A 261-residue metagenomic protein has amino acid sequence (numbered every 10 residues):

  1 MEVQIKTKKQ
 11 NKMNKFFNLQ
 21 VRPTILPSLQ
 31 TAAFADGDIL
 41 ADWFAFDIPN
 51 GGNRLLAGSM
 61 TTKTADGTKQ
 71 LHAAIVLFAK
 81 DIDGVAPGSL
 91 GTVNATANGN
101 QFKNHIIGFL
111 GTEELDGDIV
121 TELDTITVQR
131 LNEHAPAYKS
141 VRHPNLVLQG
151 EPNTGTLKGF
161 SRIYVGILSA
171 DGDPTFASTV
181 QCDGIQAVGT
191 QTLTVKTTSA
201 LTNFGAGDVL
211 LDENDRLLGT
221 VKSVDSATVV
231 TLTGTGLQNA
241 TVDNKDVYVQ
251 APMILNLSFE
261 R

Functional and structural regions predicted by a protein language model:
I5-D36, N153-Q181, Y248-R261: C-terminal interaction-tip segments
A35-P49, D208-D212: Short aromatic-glycine motifs in intrinsically disordered, low-complexity regions
A41-G52, E151-T156, T197-A200: Extracellular and analogous surface-interaction loops
N53-T64: A short beta-strand element within beta-rich, extracytoplasmic domains of secreted/secretory-pathway proteins
L55, A74-A79, Y138-A177: Internal, hydrophobic beta-strand segments that form the core of beta-sheet-rich folds
T64-D118: Surface-exposed turn/loop modules enriched in turn-prone residues
G99-N153: Extended, solvent-exposed segments with strong compositional bias
F176-D246: Autoprocessing Asn-cyclization modules and mimics
